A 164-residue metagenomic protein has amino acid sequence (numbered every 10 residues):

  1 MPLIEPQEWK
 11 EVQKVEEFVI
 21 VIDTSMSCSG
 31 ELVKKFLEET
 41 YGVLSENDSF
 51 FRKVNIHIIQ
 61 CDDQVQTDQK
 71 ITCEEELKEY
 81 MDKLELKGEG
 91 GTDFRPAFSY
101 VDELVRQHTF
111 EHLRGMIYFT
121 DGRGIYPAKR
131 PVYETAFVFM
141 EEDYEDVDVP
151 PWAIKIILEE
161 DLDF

Functional and structural regions predicted by a protein language model:
M1-V19, M26-E31: Acidic, polar low-complexity linker/tail segments
Q7-K14, E46-F51, C73-E75, H108: Short, conserved, surface-exposed binding loops centered on an aromatic residue
E16, M26-I59, P131-V132: …and closely analogous acidic/polar surface helices at protein-protein or active-site interfaces in A-domain-like
E17-V19, H57, H112-I117: Structural motif
T24, G122: Active-site metal-binding loops of divalent metal-dependent hydrolases
K35-T40, V54-N55, Q60-V65, C73-Y80 (+1 more regions): Active/binding-pocket-proximal capping segment
V65-K70, L77-I117, R123-I125, F139-D146 (+1 more regions): Von Willebrand factor
Y126-R130: Short, T/G/N/S-enriched strand-turn elements that build extracellular solenoid repeat scaffolds
